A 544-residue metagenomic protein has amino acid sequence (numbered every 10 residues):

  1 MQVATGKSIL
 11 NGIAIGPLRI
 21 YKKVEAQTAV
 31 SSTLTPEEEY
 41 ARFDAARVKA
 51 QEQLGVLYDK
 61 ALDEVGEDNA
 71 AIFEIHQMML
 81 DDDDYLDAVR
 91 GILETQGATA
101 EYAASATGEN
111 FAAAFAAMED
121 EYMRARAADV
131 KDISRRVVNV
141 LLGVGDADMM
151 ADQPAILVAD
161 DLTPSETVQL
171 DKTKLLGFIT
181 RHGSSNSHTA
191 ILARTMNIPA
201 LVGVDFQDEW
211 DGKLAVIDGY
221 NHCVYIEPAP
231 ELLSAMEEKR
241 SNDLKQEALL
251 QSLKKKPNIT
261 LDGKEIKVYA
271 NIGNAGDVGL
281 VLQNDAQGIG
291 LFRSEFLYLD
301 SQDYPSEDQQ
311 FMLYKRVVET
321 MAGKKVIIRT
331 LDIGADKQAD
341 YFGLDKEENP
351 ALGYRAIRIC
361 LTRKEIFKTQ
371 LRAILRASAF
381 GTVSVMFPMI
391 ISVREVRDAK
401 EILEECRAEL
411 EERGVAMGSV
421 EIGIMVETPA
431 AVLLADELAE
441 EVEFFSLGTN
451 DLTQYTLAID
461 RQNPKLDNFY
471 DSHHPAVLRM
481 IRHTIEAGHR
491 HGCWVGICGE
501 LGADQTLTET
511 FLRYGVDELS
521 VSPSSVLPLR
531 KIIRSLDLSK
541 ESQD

Functional and structural regions predicted by a protein language model:
M1-T28, L142, M149-N284: Acidic, glycine-rich flexible loop/linker segments
M1-V140, G145: Conserved, well-structured core domains of diverse proteins
E38-A41, A45, A71, D84 (+21 more regions): Conserved active-site and cofactor/substrate-binding residues in soluble primary-metabolism enzymes
V48-D63, M78-Y85, G91-A98, E109 (+10 more regions): Generic secondary-structure signature for well-ordered alpha-helical cores
K60-E67, A147-D152, A408-G418: Short, glycine- and charge-enriched coil/turn segments that flank and shape catalytic ligand pockets
A112-A151, V216-R240, A439-F469: N-terminal-biased segments
D148-Q169, V415-M425, V432, Q505: Glycine/charge-rich, flexible interdomain linkers and switch-proximal surface loops that mediate coupling
E247-D544: Conserved alpha/beta-domain cores
